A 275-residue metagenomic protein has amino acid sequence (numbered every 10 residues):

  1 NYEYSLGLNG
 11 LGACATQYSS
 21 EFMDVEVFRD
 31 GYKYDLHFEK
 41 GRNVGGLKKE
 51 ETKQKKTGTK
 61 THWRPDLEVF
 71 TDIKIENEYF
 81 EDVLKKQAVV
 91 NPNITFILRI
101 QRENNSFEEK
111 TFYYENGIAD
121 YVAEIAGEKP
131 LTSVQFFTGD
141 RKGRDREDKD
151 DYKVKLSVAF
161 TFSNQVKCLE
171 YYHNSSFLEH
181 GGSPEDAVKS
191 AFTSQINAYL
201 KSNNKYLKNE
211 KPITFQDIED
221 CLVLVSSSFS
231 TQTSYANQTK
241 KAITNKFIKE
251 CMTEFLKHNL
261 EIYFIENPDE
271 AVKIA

Functional and structural regions predicted by a protein language model:
Y4-L6, G10, C14-Q17, F22-A275: GHKL-family ATPase ATP-binding module
